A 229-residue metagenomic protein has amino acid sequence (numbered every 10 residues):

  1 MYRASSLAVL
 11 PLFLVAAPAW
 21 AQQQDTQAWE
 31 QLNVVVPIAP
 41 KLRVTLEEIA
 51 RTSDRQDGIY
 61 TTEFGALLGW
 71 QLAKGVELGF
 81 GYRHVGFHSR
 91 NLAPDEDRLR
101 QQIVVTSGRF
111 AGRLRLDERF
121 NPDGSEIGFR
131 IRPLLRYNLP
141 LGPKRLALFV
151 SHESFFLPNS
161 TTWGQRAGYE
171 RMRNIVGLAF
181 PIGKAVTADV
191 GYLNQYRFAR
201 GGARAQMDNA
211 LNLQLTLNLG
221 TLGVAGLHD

Functional and structural regions predicted by a protein language model:
S6-A16: Bacterial N-terminal signal peptides
A17-A21: Sec/Tat signal peptide C-region and signal peptidase I cleavage site
T26-A28, Y60-T62, D95-L99, S125-I131 (+2 more regions): Residues that define the transmembrane beta-barrel architecture of outer-membrane proteins
L32-V36, A66-W70, Q101-S107, L116 (+3 more regions): Residues on the lipid-exposed face of transmembrane beta-strands in outer-membrane beta-barrel proteins
P40-L46, G75-F80, G108-G112, P143-L148 (+2 more regions): Repeated loop/turn-to-beta-strand initiation elements of outer-membrane beta-barrel proteins
L46-A50, F80-H84, G112-E118, V150-S154 (+1 more regions): Transmembrane beta-barrel strands of outer-membrane/channel proteins
T52-Q56, G86-R90, R109, E118-G124 (+3 more regions): Gram-negative outer-membrane beta-barrel proteins
F180, M207-D229: Outer-membrane beta-barrel "beta-signal"
